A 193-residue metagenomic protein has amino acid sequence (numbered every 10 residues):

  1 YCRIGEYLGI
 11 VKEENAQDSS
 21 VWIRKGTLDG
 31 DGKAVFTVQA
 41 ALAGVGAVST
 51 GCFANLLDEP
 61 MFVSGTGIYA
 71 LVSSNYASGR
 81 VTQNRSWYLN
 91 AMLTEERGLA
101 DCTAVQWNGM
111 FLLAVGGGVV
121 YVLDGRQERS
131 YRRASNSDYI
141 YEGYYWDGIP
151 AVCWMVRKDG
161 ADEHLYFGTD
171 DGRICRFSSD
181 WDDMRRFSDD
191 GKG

Functional and structural regions predicted by a protein language model:
C2-G5, W22, A54-L57: Short, well-ordered alpha-helical packing segments
R3-N15, M61-V63, L112-A114, Y166-F167: Hydrophobic core segments of beta-strands in well-ordered, beta-rich domains
G9-V38: Surface-exposed extracellular loop regions of Gram-negative outer-membrane beta-barrel proteins
A41: The conserved 3'-phosphoadenosine-5'-phosphosulfate
G44-G51, N55-E59, T66-G193: Beta-sheet repeat architectures centered on beta-propellers
